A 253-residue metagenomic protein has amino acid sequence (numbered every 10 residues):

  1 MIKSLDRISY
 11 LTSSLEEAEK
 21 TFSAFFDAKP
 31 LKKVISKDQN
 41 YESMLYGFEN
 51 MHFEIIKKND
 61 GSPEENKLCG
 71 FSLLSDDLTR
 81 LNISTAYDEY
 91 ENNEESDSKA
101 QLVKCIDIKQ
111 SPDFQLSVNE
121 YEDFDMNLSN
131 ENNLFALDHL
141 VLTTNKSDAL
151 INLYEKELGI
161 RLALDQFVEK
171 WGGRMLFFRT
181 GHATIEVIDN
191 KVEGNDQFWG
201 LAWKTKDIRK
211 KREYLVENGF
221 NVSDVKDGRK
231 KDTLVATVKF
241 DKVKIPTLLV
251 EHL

Functional and structural regions predicted by a protein language model:
S4-S13, M44-L45, E49, G61-A86 (+3 more regions): Vicinal oxygen chelate
S9-H52, E89-A100, L142-A183, K210 (+2 more regions): Core segments of cupin and vicinal oxygen chelate
K29, I35, D60-P63, V192: ER-lumen resident redox/N-glycosylation machinery signature
L78-A136, E169-E186, E213-L253: Vicinal oxygen chelate
